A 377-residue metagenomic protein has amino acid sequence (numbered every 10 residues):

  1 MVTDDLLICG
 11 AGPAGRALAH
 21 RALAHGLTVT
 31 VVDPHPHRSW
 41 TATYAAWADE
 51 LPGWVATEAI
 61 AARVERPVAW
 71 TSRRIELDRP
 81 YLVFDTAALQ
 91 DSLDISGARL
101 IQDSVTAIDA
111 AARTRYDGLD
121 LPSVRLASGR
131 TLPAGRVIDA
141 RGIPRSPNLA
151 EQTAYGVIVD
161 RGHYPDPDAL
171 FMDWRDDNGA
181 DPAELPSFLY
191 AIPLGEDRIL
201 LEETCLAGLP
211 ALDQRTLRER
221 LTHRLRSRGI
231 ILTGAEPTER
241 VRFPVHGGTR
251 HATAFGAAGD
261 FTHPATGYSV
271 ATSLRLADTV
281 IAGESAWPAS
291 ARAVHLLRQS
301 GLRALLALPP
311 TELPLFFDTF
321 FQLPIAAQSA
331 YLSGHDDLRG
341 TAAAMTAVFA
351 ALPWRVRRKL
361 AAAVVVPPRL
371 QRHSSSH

Functional and structural regions predicted by a protein language model:
M1-L7: Extreme N-terminal starter segment of soluble prokaryotic enzymes
L6, L27-V29, A169, L232-T233: Hydrophobic anchor at the start of a short beta-strand that flanks the dinucleotide cofactor-binding loop
L7-P13, R21-T43: Glycine-rich FAD pyrophosphate-binding loop
R16: Residues forming the Rossmann-fold NAD(P)(H) cofactor-binding site
A46-P122: A conserved beta-strand/loop capping segment in the N-terminal third of enzymes that catalyze redox or closely related
R99-L232, G248: Predominantly flavin-linked oxidoreductase catalytic cores and closely associated redox partners
C205-V280: FAD/FMN-dependent oxidoreductases across multiple families
A282-H377: Long, low-complexity C-terminal extensions of enzymes
